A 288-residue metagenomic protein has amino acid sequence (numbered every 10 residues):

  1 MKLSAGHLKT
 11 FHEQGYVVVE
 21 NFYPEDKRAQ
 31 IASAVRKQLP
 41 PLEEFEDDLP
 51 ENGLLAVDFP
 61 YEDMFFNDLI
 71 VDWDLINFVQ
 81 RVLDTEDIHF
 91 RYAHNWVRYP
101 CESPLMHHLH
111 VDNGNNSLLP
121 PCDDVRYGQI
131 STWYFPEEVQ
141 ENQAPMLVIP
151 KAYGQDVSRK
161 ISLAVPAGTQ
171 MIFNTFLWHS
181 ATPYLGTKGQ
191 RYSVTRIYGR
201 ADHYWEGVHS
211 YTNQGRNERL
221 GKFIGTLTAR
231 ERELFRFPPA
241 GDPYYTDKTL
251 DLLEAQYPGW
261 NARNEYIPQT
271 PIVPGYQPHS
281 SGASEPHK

Functional and structural regions predicted by a protein language model:
M1-E13, E20-S117, P121: Non-heme Fe(II)-dependent double-stranded beta-helix
E62-D68, S158-K160, A181-T182: Active-site rim elements
Y92-N95, T132-Y134, V194-Y198: A structural signal for short, well-ordered beta-strand segments
P100-A164, Y204-H209: Catalytic core of non-heme Fe(II) oxygenases with the double-stranded beta-helix
D112, F135-E137, K151-Y153, F176-W178 (+2 more regions): Histidine- and/or cysteine-centered catalytic micro-motif in compact active-site loops
V165-H179: Conserved metal-binding segment of the jelly-roll/cupin
L177, T182-K288: Non-heme Fe(II)/2-oxoglutarate
